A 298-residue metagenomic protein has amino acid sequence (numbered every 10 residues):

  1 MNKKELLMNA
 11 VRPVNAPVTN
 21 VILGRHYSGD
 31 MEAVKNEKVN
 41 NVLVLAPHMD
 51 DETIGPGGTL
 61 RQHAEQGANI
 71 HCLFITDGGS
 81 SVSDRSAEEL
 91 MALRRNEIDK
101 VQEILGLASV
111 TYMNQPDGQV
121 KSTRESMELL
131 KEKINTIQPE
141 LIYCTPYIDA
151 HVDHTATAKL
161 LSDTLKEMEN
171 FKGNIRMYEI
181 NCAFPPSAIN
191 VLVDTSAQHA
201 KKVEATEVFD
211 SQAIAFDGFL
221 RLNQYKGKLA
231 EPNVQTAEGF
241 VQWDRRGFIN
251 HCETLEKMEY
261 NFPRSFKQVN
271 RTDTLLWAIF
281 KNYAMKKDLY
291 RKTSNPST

Functional and structural regions predicted by a protein language model:
N2-L45, E103, S109, P116 (+1 more regions): Metal-dependent de-N-acetylase/amidase catalytic core
I22-R25, Q62-Q66, L93-E97, L107 (+1 more regions): Short acidic/polar alpha-helix capping motifs at helix-coil junctions
E37-E88: ATP-dependent adenylation/pyrophosphate-handling site
G55, L93, E125: Short, conserved clusters of charged catalytic residues that mark active-site and nucleotide-handling motifs
L60, D99, V203: Short glycine-/small-residue-rich flexible loop motifs, especially phosphate/cofactor-binding loops
I75, Y112-Q115: Short glycine-rich catalytic loops that host catalytic nucleophiles or stabilize transition states across multiple
G78-V110: Glycine-rich phosphate-binding loop and adjoining beta1-alpha1-beta2 segment of Rossmann-like nucleotide-binding folds
